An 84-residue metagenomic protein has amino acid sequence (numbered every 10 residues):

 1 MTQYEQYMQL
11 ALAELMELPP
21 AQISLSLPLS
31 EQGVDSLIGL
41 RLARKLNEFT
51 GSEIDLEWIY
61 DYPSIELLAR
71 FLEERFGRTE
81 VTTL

Functional and structural regions predicted by a protein language model:
M1, W58-D61: Alpha-helix initiation/capping motif
M1-A21, A43-K45, F49, R75-F76 (+1 more regions): Thiotemplate assembly-line natural product biosynthesis machinery
A13-Q32, F49-W58: Phosphopantetheine carrier-protein modules
P28-T50, P63-L67: Phosphopantetheine-attachment site and its flanking helix in carrier
S30, I38, D55, L72-E73: Alpha-helix boundary/capping detector
L67-F76: Alpha-helical transmembrane segments of multi-pass membrane proteins
